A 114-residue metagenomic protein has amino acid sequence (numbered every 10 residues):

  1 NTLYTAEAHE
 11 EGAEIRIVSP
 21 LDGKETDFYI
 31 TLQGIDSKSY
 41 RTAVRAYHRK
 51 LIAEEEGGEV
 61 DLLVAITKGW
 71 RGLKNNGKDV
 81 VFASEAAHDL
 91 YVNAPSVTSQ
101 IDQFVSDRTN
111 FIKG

Functional and structural regions predicted by a protein language model:
N1-K50, F111-G114: Short, charged/polar N-terminal "headpieces" of proteins
E14-V18, W70, P95: Bulky hydrophobic/aromatic packing residues
A43-A46, K50, A65-I66, D89-L90 (+1 more regions): Residues that form generic nucleotide/phosphate-binding pockets
K50-L51, G77: Secondary-structure edge/capping motif, primarily at the C-terminal ends of alpha-helices and the immediately following
L51-E59, Y91-S96: Structural motif
G58-L63, Q100: Residue-level detector of well-ordered alpha-helical segments, enriched for hydrophobic/aromatic packing positions
L62-D79: Mid-chain, well-packed structural core segment of small domains
N76-G114: C-terminal charged interaction modules
